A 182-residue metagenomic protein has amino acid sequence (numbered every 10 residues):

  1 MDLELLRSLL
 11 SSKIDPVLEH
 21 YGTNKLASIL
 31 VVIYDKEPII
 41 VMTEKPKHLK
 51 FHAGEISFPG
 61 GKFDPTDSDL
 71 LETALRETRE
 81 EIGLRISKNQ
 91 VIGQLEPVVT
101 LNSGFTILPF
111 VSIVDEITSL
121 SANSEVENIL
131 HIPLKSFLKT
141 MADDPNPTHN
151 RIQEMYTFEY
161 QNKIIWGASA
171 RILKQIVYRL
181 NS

Functional and structural regions predicted by a protein language model:
M1-Y21: Entry/capping segment at the start of metal-dependent catalytic domains with acidic active-site entry clusters
D2-S8, I39, R76-E80, L84: Recognition helices and adjacent regulatory flanks at domain boundaries
L18-F58: N-terminal strand-loop-strand
T23, I165-W166: Aromatic-acidic/polar surface patches that form glycan- and anion
E37-E44, T118-A122, W166-G167: Short, well-ordered strand-loop elements centered on a beta-strand within folded domains, enriched for acidic residues
K50-I56, H131, V177-R179: A short, polar/proline- and glycine-enriched secondary-structure boundary/capping micro-motif
K62-M155, E159-Q161, I165, R179-S182: Unchanged
S169, L173-I176: Buried hydrophobic packing segments
